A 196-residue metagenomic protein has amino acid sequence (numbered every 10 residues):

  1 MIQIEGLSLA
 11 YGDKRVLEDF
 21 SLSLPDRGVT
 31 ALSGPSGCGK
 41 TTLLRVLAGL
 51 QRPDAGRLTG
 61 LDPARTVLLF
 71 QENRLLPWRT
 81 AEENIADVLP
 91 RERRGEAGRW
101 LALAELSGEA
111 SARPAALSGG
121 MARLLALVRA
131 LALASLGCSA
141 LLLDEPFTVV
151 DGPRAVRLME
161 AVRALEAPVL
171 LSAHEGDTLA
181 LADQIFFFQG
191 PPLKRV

Functional and structural regions predicted by a protein language model:
I2, L17-D19: Conserved structural motif at the start of ABC-family nucleotide-binding domains
A31, L125-A134: ABC ATPase nucleotide-binding domain "signature" region
S33-P35: The feature captures the beta-strand-to-loop junction immediately N-terminal to the Walker
A48: Helix-to-loop junction immediately C-terminal to a conserved catalytic motif
R79-E96: Q-loop/switch helix immediately C-terminal to the Walker
R94-E109, L131: Conserved ABC ATPase "signature" region
R113, L141-P146: Walker B catalytic motif
R113-A122: Conserved ABC ATPase signature
